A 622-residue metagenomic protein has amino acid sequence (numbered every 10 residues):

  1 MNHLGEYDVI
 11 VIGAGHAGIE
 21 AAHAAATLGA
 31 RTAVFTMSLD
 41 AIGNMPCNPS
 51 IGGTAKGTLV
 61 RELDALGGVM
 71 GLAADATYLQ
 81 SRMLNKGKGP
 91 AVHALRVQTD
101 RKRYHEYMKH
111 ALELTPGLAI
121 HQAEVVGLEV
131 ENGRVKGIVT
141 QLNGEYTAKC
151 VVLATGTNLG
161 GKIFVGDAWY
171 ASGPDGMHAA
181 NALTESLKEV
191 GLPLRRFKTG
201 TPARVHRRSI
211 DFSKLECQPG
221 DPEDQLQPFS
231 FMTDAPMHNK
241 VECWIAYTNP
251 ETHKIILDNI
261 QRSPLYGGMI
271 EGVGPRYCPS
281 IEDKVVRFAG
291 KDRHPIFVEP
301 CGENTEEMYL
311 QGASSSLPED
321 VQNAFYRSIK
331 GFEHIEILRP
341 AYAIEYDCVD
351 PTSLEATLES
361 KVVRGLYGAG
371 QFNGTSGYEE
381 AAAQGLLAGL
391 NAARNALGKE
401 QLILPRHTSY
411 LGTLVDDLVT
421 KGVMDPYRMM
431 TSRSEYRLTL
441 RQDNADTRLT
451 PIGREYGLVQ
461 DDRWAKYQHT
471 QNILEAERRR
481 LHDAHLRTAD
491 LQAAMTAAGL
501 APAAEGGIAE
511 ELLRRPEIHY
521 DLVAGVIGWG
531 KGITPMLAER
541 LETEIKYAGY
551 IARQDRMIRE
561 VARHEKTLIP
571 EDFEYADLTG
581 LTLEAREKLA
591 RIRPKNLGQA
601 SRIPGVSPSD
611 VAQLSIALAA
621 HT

Functional and structural regions predicted by a protein language model:
H3-A17: Beta1/beta-strand and adjacent pyrophosphate-binding region of the FAD-binding site in flavoprotein oxidoreductases
E6, H23-E131, L142, A154-A171 (+3 more regions): Conserved N-terminal/central alpha/beta ligand/cofactor-binding core
I12, E145-G156: Short hydrophobic core segments
S38-D40, K56, M83, T184-N323 (+4 more regions): An anion/pyrophosphate-binding glycine-rich loop and adjacent beta-alpha core in soluble alpha-beta enzymes
Y309-T375, I403-D416, T534-K588, R593: A glycine-rich dinucleotide-binding beta-alpha-beta segment and adjacent secondary-structure elements that constitute
Q371-E379, E435-R437: Glycine-rich phosphate/pyrophosphate-binding beta-alpha loops
A381-L402: Internal hydrophobic alpha-helix adjacent to the cofactor/substrate pocket in enzyme cavities
R433, T439, A445, T450-A612 (+1 more regions): Extended, charge-enriched "interface" segments that sit outside catalytic cores
